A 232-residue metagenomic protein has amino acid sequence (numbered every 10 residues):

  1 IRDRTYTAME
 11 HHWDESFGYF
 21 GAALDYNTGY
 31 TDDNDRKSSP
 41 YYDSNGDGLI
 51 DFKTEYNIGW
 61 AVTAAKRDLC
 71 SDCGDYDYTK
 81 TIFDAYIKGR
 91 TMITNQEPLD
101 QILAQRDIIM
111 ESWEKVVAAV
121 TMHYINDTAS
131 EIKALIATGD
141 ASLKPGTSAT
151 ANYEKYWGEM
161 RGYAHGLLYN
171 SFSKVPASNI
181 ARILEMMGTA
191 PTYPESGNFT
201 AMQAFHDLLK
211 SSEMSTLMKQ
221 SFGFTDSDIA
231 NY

Functional and structural regions predicted by a protein language model:
I1-Y232: Mature extracytoplasmic or organellar-lumen-exposed domains after removal of signal/transit peptides
